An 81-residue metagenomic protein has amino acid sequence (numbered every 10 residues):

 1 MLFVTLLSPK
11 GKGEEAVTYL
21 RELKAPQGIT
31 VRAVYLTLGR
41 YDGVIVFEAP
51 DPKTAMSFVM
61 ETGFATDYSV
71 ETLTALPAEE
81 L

Functional and structural regions predicted by a protein language model:
M1-Q27, Y35-Y41, P50-K53, T66 (+1 more regions): Short S/T/G/P-rich N-terminal loop/turn motif that feeds into the first structured element of a domain
F58-M60, V70-A75: RNase H-like, two-metal
